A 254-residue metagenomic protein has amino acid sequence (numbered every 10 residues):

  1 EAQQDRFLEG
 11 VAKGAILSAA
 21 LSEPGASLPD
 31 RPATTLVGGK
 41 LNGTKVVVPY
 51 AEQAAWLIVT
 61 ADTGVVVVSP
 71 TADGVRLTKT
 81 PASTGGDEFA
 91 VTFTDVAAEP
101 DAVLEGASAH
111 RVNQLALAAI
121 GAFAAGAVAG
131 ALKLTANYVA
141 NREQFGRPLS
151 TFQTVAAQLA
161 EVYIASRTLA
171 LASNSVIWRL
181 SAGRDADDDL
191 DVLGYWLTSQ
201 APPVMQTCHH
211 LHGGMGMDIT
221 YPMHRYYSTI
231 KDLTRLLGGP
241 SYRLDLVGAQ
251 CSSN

Functional and structural regions predicted by a protein language model:
E1-S18: FAD-binding glycine-rich core of flavoenzymes that anchor FAD
K13-A15, D30-P32, E52-A55, D62 (+4 more regions): A generic structural signal for well-ordered coil/turn residues at beta-strand boundaries that shape enzyme active-site
K13-A26, V59: A short, Trp-centered hydrophobic/proline-enriched beta-strand micro-motif
G14, K40, Q114-N254: Alpha-helical interface subdomain recognition
L28-N42: Cytochrome P450 C-terminal beta-domain/meander region
R31, V47-V48, P70-S108: Flexible, small-/acidic-enriched active-site or ligand-binding loops
T44-R76: A short core secondary-structure module
V59, V66, V91, V128 (+1 more regions): Residue-level signal for inorganic ion chemistry
